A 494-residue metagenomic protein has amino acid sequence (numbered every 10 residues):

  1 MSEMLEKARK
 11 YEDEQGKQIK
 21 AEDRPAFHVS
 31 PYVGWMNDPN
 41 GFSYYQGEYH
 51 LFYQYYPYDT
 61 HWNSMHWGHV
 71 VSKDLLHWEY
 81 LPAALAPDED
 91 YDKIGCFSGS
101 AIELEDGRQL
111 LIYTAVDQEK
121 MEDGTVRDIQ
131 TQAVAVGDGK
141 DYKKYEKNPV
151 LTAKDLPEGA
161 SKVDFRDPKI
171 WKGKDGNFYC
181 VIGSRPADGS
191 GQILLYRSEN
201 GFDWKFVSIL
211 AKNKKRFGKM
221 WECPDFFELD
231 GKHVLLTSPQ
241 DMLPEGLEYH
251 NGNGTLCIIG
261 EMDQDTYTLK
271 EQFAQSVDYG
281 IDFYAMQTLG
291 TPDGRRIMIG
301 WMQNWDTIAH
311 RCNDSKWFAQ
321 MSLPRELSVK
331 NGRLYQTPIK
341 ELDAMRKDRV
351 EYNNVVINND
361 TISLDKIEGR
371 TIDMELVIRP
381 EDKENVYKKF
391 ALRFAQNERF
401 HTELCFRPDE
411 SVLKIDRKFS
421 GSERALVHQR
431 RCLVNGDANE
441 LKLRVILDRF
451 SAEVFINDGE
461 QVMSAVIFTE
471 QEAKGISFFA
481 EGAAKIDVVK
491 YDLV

Functional and structural regions predicted by a protein language model:
M1-D167, K172-R216, D230-Y279, M302-Y352 (+2 more regions): Beta-rich carbohydrate-recognition and catalytic domains
R9-Q15, L256-V494: Beta-rich accessory regions
